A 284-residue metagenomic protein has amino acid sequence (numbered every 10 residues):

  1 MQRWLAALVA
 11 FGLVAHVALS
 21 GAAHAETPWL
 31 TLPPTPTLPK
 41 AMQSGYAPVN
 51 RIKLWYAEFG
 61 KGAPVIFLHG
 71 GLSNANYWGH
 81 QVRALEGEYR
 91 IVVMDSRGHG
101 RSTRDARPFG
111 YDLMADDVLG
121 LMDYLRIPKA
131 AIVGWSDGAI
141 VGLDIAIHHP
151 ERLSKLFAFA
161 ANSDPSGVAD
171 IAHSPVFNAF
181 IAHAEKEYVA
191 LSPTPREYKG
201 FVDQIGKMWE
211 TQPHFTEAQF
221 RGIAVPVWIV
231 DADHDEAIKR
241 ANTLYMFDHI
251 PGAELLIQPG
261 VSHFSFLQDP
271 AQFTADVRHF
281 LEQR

Functional and structural regions predicted by a protein language model:
F11, L19-V65, E88-Y89, E282-R284: Alpha/beta-hydrolase fold catalytic core
I52-R101: Conserved HGGG/HGGXW glycine-rich cap/lid loop of the alpha/beta-hydrolase fold
V93-V133: Active-site loop/oxyanion-hole signature of alpha/beta-hydrolase fold enzymes
I140-H148, S154-K186: Flexible "cap/lid" loop of the alpha/beta hydrolase fold
I223, I229-D231: Short beta-strand/loop motif that positions the catalytic acidic residue of the alpha/beta-hydrolase fold
H234-I238: Acidic catalytic loop of the alpha/beta-hydrolase fold
F247-F264: Catalytic histidine neighborhood in serine/cysteine hydrolases with alpha/beta-hydrolase-type architecture
P259-R284: Catalytic active-site module of serine/aspartate enzymes centered on a nucleophile-bearing elbow/loop
